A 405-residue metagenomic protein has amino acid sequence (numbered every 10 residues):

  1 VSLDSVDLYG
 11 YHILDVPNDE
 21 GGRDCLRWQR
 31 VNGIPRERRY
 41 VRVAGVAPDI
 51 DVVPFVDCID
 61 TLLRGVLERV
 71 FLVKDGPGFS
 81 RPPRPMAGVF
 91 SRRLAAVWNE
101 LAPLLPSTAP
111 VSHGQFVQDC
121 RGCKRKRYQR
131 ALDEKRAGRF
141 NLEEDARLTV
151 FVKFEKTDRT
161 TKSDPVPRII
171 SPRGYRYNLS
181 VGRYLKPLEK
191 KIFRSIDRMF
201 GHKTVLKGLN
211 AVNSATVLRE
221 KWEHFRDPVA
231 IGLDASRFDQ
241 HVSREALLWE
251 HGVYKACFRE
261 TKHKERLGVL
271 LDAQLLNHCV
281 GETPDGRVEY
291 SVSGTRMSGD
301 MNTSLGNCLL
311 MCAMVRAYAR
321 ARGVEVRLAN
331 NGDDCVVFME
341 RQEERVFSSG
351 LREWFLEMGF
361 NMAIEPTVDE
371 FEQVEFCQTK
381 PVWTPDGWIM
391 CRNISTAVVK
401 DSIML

Functional and structural regions predicted by a protein language model:
V1-L405: Viral RNA-dependent RNA polymerase
